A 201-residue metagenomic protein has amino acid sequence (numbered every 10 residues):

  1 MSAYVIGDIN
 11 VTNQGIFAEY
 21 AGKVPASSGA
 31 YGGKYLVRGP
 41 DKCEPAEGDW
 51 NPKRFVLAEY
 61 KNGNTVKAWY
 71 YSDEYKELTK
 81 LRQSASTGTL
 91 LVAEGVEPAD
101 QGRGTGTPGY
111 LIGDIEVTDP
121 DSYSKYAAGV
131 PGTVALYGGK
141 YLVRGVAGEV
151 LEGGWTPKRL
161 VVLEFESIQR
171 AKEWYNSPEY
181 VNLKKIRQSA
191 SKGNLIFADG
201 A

Functional and structural regions predicted by a protein language model:
M1-K76, S84-T87, L91-V181, S189 (+1 more regions): Short S/T/G/P-rich N-terminal loop/turn motif that feeds into the first structured element of a domain
